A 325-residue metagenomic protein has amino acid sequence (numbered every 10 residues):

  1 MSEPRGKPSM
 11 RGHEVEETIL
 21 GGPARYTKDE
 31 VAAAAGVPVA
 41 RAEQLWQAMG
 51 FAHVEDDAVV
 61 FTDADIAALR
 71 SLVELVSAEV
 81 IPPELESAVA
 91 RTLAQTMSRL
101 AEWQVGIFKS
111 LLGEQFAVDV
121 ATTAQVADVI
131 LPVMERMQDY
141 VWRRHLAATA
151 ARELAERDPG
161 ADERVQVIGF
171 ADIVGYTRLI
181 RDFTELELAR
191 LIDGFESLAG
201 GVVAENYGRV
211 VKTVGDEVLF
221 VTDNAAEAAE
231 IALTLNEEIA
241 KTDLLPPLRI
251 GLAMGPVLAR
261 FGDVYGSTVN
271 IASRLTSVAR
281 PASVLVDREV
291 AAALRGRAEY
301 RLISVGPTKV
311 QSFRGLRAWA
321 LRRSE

Functional and structural regions predicted by a protein language model:
M1-A34, P38-E156: Arg/Lys-rich, alpha-helical DNA-contact motif
D158-T234, E238: Catalytic NTP-binding/metal-coordinating core of nucleotidyl cyclase/transferase enzymes
N206-T213, E238-G251, T308: Catalytic core regions of nucleotide second-messenger enzymes
E217-L219, L258, A318: Short aromatic/hydrophobic contact patches that present stacked aromatics for nucleic-acid/ligand binding
V221-A226, I250-V264, P281-A282: Catalytic strand-loop-helix junctions within cyclic-nucleotide turnover domains
L258-R280, Q311: Catalytic-core segments of nucleotide cyclases and related cyclic-nucleotide turnover enzymes
A282-E325: Cytosolic regulatory/linker segments at or just downstream of nucleotide-handling modules in signal-transduction
